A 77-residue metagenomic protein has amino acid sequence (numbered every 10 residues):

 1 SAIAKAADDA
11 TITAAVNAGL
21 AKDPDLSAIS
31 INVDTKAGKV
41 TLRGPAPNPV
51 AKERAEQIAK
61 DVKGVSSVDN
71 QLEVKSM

Functional and structural regions predicted by a protein language model:
S1-M77: N-terminal targeting leaders
